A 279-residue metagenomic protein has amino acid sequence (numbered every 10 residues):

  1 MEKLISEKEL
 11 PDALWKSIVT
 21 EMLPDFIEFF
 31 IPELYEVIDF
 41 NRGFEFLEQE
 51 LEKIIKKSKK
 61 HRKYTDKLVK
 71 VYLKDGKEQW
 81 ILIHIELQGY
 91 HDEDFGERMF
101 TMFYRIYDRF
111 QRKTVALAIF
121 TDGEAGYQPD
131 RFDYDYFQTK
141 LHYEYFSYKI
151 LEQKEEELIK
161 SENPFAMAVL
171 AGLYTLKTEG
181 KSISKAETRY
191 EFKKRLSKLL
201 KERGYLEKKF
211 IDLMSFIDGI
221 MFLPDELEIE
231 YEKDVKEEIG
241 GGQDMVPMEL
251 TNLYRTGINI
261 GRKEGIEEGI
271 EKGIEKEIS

Functional and structural regions predicted by a protein language model:
M1-G172, F192, I239, N252: Accessory alpha/beta interaction modules
K3, D75-G89, Y148, A186-S279: Short, charged alpha-helical interaction segments and adjacent helix-coil junctions
E28, P164-E179, D212-L223: Short, hydrophobic/amphipathic alpha-helical patches that form generic packing surfaces within helical domains
I31, Y107, Q111, Y174-E179 (+2 more regions): Hydrophobic/aromatic-lined pockets within catalytic cores
H91, L173-E179, K276-S279: Intrinsically disordered low-complexity regions specifically enriched for long asparagine
A168-K198: Long, charge-rich intrinsically disordered scaffolds of nucleic-acid metabolism proteins
